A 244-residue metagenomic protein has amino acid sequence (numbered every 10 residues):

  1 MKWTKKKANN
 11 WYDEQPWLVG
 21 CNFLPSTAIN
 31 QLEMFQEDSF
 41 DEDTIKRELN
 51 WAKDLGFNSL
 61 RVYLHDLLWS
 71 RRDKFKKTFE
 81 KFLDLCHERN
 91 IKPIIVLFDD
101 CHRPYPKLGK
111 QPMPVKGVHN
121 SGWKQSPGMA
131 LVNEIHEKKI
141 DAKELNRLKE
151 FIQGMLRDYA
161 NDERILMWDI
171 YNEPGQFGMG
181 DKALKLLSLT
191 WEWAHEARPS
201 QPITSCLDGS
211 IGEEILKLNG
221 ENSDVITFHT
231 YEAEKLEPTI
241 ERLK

Functional and structural regions predicted by a protein language model:
M1-V225, H229-E237: Active-site mouth of glycoside hydrolases
I240-K244: Short, intrinsically disordered, charge-balanced linker/junction segments flanking boundaries in proteins
